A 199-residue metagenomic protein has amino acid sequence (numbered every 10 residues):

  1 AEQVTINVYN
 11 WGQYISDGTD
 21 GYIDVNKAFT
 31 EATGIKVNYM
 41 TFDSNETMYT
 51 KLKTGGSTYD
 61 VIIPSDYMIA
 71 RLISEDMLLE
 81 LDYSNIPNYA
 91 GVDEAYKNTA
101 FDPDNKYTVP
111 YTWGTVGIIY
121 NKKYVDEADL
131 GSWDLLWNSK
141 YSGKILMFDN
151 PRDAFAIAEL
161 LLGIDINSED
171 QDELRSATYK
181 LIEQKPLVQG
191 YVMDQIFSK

Functional and structural regions predicted by a protein language model:
E2-R71, F197-S198: Early extracytoplasmic/lumenal segment of secretory-pathway proteins
N7-N10, N38-T41, D60-I63, P110 (+3 more regions): Structural recognition of the beta-strand scaffold that forms the well-ordered cores of secreted hydrolase catalytic
Q13-S16, N45-E46, Y67-R71, T115-V116 (+3 more regions): Solvent-exposed loop/turn segments at secondary-structure junctions within structured extracellular/periplasmic domains
G21-V25, S44-M48, S65-M68, M77 (+6 more regions): Stable alpha-helical elements in mature extracytoplasmic
T33-K36, G56, I63-D66, I73-D76 (+5 more regions): Sec/Tat-exported extracytoplasmic proteins
S57-V61, L79-I118, K144: A structural signal for short loop-to-beta-strand junctions that line the ligand-binding cleft of periplasmic/secreted
K123-G131, G163-E169: Short helix-loop capping/hinge motifs at secondary-structure junctions, enriched in acidic/polar residues
K144-N150, A154, A158, L162 (+1 more regions): Ligand-binding pocket segment of bilobal, Venus flytrap-like solute-binding proteins
